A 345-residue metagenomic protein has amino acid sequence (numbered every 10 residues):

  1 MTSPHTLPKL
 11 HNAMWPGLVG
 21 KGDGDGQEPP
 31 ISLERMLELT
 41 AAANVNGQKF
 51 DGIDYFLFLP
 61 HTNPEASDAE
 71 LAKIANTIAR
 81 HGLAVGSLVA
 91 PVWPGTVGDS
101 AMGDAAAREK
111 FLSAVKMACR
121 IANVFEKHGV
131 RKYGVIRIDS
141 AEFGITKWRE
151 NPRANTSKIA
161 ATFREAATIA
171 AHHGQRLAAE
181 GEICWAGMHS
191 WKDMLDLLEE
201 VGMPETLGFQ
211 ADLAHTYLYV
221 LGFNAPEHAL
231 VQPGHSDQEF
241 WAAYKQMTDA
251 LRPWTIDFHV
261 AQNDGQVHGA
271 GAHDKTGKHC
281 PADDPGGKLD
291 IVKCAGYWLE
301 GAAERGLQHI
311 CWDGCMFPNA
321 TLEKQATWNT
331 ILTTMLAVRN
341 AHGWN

Functional and structural regions predicted by a protein language model:
M1-K132, A171, G208, Q325-N345: N-terminal pre-domain/capping segments
L10-M14, D54-L59, S87-V92, R137-E142 (+4 more regions): A cross-domain feature marking catalytic cores of carbohydrate-active enzymes and several ubiquitous metabolic/repair
L18, Q27-S32, Y55-E70, P94-S100 (+7 more regions): Acidic-and-aromatic substrate-binding clefts and catalytic sites of carbohydrate-active enzymes
E38, W241-M247, P285-E304: A short, acidic, amphipathic alpha-helical segment used as a generic capping/interface helix at domain edges
A122-N151, H173-C184, C311-W312: Active-site groove signature of glycoside hydrolases
A154, A160-C280: Acidic/histidine-rich catalytic cores of soluble enzymes
D274-T276, C280-V292, W298, C311-N345: Aromatic-rich peripheral "rim/lid" segments of glycoside hydrolase catalytic domains that contact and position glycan
